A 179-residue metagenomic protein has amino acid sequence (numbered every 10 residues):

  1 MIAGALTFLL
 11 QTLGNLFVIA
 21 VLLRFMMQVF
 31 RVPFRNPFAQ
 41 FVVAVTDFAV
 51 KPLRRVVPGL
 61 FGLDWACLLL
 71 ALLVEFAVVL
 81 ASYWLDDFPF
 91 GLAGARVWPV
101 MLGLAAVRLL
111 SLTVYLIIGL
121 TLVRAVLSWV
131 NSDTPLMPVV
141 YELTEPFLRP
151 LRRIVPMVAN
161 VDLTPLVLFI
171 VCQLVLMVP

Functional and structural regions predicted by a protein language model:
M1-P179: Selective transmembrane helix interface/packing segments
